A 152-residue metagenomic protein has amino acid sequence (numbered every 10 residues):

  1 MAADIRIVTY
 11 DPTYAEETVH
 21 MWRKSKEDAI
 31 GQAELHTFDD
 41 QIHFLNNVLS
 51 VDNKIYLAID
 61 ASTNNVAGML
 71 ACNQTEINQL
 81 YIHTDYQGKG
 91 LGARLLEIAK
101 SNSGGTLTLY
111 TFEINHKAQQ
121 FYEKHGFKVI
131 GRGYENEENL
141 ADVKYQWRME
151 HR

Functional and structural regions predicted by a protein language model:
D4-H20: A short beta-loop-alpha structural element at the N-terminal edge of CoA-dependent acyl/N-acetyltransferase catalytic
H20-H36: Helix-loop element at the rim of GNAT/NAT acetyltransferase active sites that forms part of the acceptor-substrate
N46-L57, E76: A short helix-loop-beta-strand connector motif used in the catalytic cores of GNAT acetyltransferases and, in some
N53-G68: Conserved beta-hairpin
I77-Q87, T111-F112: A short, internal acetyl-CoA/4′-phosphopantetheine-binding micro-motif in the GNAT/acyltransferase core
G88-S101, Q120, K124: Conserved acetyl-CoA-binding loop-helix of GNAT-fold acetyltransferases
N102-I114: Conserved GNAT acetyl-CoA-binding A-motif
E123-R132: Conserved acetyl-CoA-binding loop of GNAT-fold acetyltransferases
